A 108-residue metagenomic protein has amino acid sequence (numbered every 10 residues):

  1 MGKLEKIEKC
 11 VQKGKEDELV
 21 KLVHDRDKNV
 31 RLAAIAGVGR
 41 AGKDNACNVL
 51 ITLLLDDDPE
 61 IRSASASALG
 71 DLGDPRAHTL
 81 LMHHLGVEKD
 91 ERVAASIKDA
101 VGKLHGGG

Functional and structural regions predicted by a protein language model:
M1-K13: N-terminal leader/linker segments that initiate helical-solenoid repeat arrays
K3-K6, A34, S65, I97: Conserved hydrophobic register position within alpha-solenoid helical repeats
K6-K9, G37, A68-D71, P75 (+2 more regions): Core register positions within helices of long alpha-helical scaffolds
C10-H24, A41-L55, D74-G86, G107-G108: Amphipathic alpha-helical scaffolding segments comprising HEAT/armadillo-like alpha-solenoid repeats
R26-A33, G37: Acidic (E/D-rich), amphipathic helical modules within compact regulatory domains
R26-D27, D57-D58, K89-D90: Short inter-helical turns and helix N-cap capping residues of alpha-solenoid HEAT/ARM repeat scaffolds
G86, V93-G108: Eukaryotic acidic, Ser/Thr-rich intrinsically disordered low-complexity regions
